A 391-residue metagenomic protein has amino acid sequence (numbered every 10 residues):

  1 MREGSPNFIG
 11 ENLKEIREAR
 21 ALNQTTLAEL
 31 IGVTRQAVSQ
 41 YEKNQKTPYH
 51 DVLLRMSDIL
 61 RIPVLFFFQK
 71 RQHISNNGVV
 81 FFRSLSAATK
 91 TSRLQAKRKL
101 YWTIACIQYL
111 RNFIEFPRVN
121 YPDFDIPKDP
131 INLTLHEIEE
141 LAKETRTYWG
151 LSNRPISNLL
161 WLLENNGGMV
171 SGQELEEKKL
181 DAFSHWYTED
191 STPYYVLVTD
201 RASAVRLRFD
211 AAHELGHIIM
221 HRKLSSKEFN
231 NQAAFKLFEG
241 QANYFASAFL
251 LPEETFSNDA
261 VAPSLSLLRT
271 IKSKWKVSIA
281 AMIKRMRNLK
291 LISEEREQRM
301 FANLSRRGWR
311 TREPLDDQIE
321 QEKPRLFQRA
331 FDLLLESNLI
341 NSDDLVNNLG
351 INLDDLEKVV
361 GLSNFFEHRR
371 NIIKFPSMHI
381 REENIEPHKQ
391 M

Functional and structural regions predicted by a protein language model:
M1-M391: Active-site hotspot residues in diverse enzymes, especially metal/ion-binding acidic/histidine motifs
